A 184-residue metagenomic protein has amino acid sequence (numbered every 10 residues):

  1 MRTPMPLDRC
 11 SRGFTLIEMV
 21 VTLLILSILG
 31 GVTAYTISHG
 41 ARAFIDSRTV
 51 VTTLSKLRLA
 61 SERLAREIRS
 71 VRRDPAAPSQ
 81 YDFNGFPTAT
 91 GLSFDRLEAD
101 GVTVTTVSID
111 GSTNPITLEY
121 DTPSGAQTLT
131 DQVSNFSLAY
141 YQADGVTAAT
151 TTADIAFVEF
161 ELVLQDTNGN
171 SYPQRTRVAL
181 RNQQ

Functional and structural regions predicted by a protein language model:
R2, R12-A65, R69: Aliphatic-rich helix starts adjacent to a transmembrane/signal segment
K56-R66, R73-P87: Transition segment at domain starts
A77-T147, S171-P173: Type IV pilin-like appendage domain
I155-F157: Extracellular Ig-like/FN3 beta-sandwich strand-entry sites
L162-N170: Short, exposed beta-strand-loop hairpins at the edges of beta-sheets in extracellular/periplasmic proteins
R177-R181: Short beta-strand edge segments in extracellular beta-sheet folds
